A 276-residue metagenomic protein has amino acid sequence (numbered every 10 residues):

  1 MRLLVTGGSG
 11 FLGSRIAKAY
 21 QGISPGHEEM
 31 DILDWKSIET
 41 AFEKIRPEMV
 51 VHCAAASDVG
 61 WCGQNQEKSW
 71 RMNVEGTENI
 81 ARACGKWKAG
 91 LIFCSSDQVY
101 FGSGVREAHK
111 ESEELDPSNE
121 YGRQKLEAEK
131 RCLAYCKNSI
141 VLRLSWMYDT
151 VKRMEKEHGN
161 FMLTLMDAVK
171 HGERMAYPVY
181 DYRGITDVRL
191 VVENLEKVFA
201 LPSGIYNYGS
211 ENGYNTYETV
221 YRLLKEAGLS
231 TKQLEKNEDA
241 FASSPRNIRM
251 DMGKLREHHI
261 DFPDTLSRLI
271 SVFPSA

Functional and structural regions predicted by a protein language model:
M1-Y20: N-terminal Rossmann NAD(P)H-binding glycine-rich loop of SDR-like oxidoreductase domains
Q21-T40: Adenosine-cofactor binding site in Rossmann-like domains, unifying the SAM/SAH pocket of S-adenosylmethionine-dependent
W35-M72, G85: NAD(P)H-binding glycine-rich loop region in Rossmannoid oxidoreductase-like domains and their noncatalytic homologs
R71, G76, V99-L142, Y148 (+1 more regions): Catalytic helix-loop patch of NAD(P)-dependent Rossmann-fold dehydrogenases
L133-R183: NAD(P)-dependent short-chain dehydrogenase/reductase
M162-M175, Y182-Y208: Alpha-helical substrate-binding/gating segment
N194-A240, R246-N247: Mid/C-terminal beta-alpha module of Rossmann-like enzyme folds, strongest in SDR-family dehydrogenases/epimerases
N215-Y221, L234-A276: Conserved C-terminal active-site "lid" loop/helix of NAD(P)H-dependent oxidoreductases that clamps the redox cofactor
